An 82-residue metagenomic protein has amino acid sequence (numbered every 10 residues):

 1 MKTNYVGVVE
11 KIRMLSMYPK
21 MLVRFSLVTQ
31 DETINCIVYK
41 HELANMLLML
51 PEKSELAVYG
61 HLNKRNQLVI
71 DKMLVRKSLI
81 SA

Functional and structural regions predicted by a protein language model:
K2-P19: Structural detector for short beta-strands of small beta-barrel domains
K2-V6, T33, E55-A57: Intrinsic-disorder/low-complexity, polar/charged segments enriched in Ser/Thr/Lys/Arg/Asp/Glu/Gln
Y18-Y39: OB-fold (S1/OB) nucleic-acid-binding surfaces
Y39-A44, V75-S78: A short, sequence-level motif marking secondary-structure junctions
E42-A57: Short nucleic-acid-contacting surface segments enriched for D/E, G, S/T with interspersed K/R
N63-A82: OB-fold/S1-family single-stranded nucleic acid-binding modules
